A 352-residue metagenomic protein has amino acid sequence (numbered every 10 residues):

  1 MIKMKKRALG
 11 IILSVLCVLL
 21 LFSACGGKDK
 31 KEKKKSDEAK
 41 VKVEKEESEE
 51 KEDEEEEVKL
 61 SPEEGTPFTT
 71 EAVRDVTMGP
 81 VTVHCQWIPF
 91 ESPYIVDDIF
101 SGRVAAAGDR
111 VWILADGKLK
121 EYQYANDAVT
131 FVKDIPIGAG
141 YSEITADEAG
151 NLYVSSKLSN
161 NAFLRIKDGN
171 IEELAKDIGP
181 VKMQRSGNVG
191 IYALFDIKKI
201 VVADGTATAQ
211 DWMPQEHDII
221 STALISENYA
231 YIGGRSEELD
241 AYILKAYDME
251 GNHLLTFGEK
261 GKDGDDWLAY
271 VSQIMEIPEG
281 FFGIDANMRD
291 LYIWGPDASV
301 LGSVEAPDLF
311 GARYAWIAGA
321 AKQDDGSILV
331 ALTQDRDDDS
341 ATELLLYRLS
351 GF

Functional and structural regions predicted by a protein language model:
M1-S23: Sec-dependent bacterial lipoprotein signal peptides
C25-K33, E44-E46, E55-F352: Eukaryotic scaffold repeat domains enriched in small/polar residues
